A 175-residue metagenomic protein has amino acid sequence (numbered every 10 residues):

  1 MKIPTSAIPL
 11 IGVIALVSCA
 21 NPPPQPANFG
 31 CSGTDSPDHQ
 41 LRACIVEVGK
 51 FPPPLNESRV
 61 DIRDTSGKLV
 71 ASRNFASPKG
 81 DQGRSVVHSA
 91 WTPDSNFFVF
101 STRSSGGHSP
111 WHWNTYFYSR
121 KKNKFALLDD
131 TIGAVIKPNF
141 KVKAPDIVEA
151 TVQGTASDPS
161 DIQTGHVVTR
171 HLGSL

Functional and structural regions predicted by a protein language model:
M1-P9: Bacterial N-terminal signal peptides that target proteins for export
P9-V17: Bacterial N-terminal signal peptides
A20-D35, V48-F51, Y118-L175: Acidic, small-residue rich beta-repeat scaffolds with periodic aromatic anchors
P37-D38, P93-D94: Residue-level detector of Asp-centered blade-edge/turn motifs that repeat once per structural unit in beta-propeller
F51-N56, G107-H112, S160-Q163: Short, solvent-exposed loop/turn segments at conserved positions within beta-propeller repeat blades
V70-G80, K124-D129: A short beta-strand motif characteristic of beta-propeller blades
P78-R84, V135-P138: Short glycine-/Asp-/Thr-/Trp-enriched loop segments that recur within the blades of beta-propeller repeat domains
